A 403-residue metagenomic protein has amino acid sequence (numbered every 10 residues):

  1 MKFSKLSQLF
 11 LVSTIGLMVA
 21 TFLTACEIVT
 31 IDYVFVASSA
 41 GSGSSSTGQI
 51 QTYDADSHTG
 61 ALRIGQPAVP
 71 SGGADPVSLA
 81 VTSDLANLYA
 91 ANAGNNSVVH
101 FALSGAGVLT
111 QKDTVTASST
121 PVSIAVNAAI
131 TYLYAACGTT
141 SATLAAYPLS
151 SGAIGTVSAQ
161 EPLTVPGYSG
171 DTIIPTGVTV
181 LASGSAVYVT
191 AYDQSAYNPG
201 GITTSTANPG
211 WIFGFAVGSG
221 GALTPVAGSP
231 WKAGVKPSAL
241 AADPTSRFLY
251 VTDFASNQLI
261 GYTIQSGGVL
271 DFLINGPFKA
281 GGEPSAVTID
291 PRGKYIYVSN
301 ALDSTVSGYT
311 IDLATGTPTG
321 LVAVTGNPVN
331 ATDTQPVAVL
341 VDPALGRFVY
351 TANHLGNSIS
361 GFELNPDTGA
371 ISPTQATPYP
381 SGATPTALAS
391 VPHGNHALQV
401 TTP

Functional and structural regions predicted by a protein language model:
M1-T24: Sec-dependent bacterial lipoprotein signal peptides
F22, C26-P403: Predominantly soluble domains enriched in secretory-pathway, periplasmic, or organellar proteins
